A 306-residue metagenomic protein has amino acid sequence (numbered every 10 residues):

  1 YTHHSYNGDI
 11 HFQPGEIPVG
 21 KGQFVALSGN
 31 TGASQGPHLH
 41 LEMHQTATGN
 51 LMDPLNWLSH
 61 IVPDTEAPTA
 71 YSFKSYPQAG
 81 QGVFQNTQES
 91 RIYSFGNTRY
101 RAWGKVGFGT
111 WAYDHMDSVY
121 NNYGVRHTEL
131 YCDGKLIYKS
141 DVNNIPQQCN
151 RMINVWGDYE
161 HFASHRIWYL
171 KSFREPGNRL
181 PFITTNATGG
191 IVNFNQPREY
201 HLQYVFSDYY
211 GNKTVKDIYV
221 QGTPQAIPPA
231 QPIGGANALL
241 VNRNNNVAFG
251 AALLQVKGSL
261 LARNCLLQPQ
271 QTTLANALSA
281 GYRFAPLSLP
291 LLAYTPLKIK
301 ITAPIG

Functional and structural regions predicted by a protein language model:
Y1-I17, E42-Y120, Q148-D158, P197-R198: Acidic, glycine-rich catalytic/binding loops that coordinate metals and/or anionic ligands
Y1-P14, S90-N97, G124, Y131-N193: Exoplasmic/lumenal beta-rich domain surfaces
E16-S28: A structural signal for short beta-strand/turn segments enriched in small hydrophobics and glycine
A26, Q45, D114, F206-Y210: Surface-exposed loop/turn motifs at beta-strand-loop junctions within extracellular Ig-like and Fibronectin type III
S28-E42: Active-site loop architecture of trypsin-fold serine endopeptidases
G109-Y113, K257-S259, K298-T302: Short edge beta-strand/loop segments characteristic of extracellular beta-sandwich folds
P197-H201, Y209-G234: Short beta-strand elements
I227-A230, G235, P269-G306: Proteolytic processing hotspots in large secreted/extracellular or virion-associated proteins and select intracellular
